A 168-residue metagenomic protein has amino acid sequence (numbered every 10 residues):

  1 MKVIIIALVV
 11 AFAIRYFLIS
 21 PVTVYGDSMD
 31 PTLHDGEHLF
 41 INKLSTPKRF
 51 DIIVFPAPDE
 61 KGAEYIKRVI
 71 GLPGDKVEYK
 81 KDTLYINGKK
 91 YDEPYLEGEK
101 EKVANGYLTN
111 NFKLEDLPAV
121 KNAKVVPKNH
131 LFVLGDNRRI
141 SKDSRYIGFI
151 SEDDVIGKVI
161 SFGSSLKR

Functional and structural regions predicted by a protein language model:
M1-K2, D30, R138: Short hydrophobic/aromatic segments of transmembrane alpha-helices and their interfaces
K2-F17: Hydrophobic membrane-insertion alpha-helices, especially the h-region of bacterial N-terminal signal peptides
A13, F17, D35-R168: Soluble "head" domains of membrane/secretory-pathway proteins
V22-D35: Alpha-helical transmembrane signal-anchor/signal-peptide segments
